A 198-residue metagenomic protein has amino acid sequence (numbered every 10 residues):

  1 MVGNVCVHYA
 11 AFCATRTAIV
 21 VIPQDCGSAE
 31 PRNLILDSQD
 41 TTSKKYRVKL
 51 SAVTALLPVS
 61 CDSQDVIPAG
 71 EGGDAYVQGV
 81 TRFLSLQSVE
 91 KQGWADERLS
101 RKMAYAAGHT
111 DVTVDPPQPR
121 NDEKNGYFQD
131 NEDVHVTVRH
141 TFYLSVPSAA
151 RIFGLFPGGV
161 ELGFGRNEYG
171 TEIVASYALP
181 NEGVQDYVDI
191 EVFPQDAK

Functional and structural regions predicted by a protein language model:
M1-I22: Aliphatic-rich helix starts adjacent to a transmembrane/signal segment
V20-K198: Short, conserved structural patches
